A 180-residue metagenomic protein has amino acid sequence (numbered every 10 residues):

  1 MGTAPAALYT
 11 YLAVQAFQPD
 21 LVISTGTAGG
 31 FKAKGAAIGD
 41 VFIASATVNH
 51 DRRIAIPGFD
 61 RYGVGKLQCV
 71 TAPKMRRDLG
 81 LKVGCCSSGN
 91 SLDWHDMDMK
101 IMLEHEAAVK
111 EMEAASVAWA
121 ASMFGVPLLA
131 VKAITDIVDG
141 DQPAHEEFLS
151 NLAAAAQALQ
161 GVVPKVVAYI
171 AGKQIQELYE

Functional and structural regions predicted by a protein language model:
M1-E180: Glycine-rich phosphate- or other oxyanion-binding loops that anchor nucleotides, phosphorylated ligands
